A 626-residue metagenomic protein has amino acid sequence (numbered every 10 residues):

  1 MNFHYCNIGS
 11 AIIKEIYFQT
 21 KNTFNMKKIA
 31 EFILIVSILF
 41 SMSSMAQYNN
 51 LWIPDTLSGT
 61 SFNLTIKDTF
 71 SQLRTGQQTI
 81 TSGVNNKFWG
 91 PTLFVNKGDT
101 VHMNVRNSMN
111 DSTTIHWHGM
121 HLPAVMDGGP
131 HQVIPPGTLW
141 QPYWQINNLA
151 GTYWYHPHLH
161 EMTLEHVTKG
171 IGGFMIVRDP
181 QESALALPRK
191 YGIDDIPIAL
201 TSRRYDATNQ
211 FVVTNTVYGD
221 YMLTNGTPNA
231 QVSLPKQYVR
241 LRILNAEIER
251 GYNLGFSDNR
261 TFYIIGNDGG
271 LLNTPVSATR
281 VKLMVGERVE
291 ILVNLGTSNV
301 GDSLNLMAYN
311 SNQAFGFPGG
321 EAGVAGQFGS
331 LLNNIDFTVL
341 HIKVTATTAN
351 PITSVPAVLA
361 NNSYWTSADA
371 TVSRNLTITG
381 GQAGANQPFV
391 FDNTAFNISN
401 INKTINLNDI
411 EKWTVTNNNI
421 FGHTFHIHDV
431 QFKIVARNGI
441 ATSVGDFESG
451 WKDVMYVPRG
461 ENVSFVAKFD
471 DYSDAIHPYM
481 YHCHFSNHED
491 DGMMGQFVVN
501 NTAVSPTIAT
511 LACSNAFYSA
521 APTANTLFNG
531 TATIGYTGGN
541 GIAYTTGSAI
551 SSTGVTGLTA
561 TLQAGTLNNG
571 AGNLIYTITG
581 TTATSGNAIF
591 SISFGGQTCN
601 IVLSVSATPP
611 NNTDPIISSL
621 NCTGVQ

Functional and structural regions predicted by a protein language model:
M1-I35, M42-M45, N501-Q626: Extracellular low-complexity Ser/Thr/Asn/Gly-rich intrinsically disordered segments
Q47-L292, N312-A314, V324-G380, N462-V466 (+2 more regions): Histidine-centered copper-binding motifs that mark active-site loops of extracellular/periplasmic copper enzymes
R106-N110, L244-E249, G381, T416-I420 (+2 more regions): Short solvent-exposed strand-capping/beta-turn motif centered on an Asx-Ser/Thr pair
W117-G119, V125-P130, I134, Y263-P275 (+2 more regions): Active-site pocket scaffolds in enzymes
W117-H121, I248-F262, H426-F432, T545-V555 (+1 more regions): Short acidic, flexible loop segments centered on an aromatic residue
Q145-G151, N294-V300, K468-A475, T579-S585: Short, surface-exposed loop/turn segments at beta-strand-coil junctions that are enriched for proline with nearby
A150-T152, Y238, G301-S303, N462 (+3 more regions): Extracellular Ig-like/FN3 beta-sandwich strand-entry sites
Y153-H158, T297-N312, D474-F485: Short, surface-exposed ligand- or partner-binding patches at beta-edge/loop junctions that are enriched in aromatics
